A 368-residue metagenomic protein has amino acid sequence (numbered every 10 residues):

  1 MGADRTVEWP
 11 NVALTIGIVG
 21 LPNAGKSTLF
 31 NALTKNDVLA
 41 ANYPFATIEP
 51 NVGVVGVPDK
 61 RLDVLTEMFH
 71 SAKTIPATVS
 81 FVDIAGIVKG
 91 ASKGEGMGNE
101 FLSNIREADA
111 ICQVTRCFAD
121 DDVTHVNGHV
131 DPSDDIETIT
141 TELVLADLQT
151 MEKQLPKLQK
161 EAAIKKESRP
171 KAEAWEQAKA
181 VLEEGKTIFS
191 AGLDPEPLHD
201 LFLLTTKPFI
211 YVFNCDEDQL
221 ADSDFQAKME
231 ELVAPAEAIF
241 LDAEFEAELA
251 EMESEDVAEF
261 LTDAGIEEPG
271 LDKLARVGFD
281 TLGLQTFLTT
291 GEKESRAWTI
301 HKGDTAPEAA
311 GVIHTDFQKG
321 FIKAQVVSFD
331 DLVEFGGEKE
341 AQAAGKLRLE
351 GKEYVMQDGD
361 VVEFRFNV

Functional and structural regions predicted by a protein language model:
G2-E95, N99-D120: Conserved G1/Walker A P-loop phosphate-binding module
G2-V19, A24, F30, K157-V355 (+1 more regions): C-terminal-of-GTPase-core extension/linker across diverse P-loop GTPases
L33-Y43, P50-V52, V57-K60, V64 (+16 more regions): Residue-level signal for pocket-adjacent positions within structured domains
K35, E67, S103, T141 (+2 more regions): Short, intrinsically disordered, mixed-charge
F45, D59-L62, I75-F81, E95-A108 (+8 more regions): Amphipathic alpha-helical transducer elements in NTP-driven molecular machines
T47, M97-G98, G128-D131, A227-E230: Glycine-rich, phosphate-binding/catalytic loops in enzymes
G53-P58, A85-E95, R106-E167, V181-L193 (+1 more regions): Conserved Switch II/interswitch segment of TRAFAC-class P-loop GTPases
M68-S71, H129, A341: Short intrinsically disordered coil segments
